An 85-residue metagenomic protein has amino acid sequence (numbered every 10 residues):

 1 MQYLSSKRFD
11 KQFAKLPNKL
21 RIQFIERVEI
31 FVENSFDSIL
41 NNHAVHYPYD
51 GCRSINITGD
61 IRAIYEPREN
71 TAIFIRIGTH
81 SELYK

Functional and structural regions predicted by a protein language model:
Q2-K7, K11, K15, K19-I22 (+2 more regions): Enriched for short, Lys/Arg-rich terminal
L16, V28-F31: Alpha-helix boundary/capping residues
I30-I55: A short, surface-exposed loop/turn module that caps and links secondary-structure elements
